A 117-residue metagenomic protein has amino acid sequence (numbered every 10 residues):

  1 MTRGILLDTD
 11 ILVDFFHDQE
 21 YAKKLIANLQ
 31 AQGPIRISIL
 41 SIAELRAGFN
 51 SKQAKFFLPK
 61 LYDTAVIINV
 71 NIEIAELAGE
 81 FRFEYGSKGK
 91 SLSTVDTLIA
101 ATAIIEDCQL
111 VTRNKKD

Functional and structural regions predicted by a protein language model:
M1-I37, A47-D63: Short, well-structured N-terminal submotif of metal-dependent ribonuclease cores
R3, V66-K116: Active-site neighborhoods of divalent-metal-dependent phosphate/nucleic-acid chemistry enzymes
D8-D10, E44, D96, N114-D117: Acidic active-site catalytic centers that drive phospho-/nucleotidyl reactions and related ester hydrolyses
D8-T9, L45, A78, A103: Generic structural signal for small/hydrophobic residues in well-ordered secondary structure, especially within
L12-V13, I42-L45, A75: A generic structural signal for short hydrophobic patches within well-formed alpha-helices
K23, P59, L92-S93, D117: Short amphipathic alpha-helical leader/targeting segments
L40-S41, R82: Short, histidine-centered active-site or binding-site loop motifs used for metal coordination, general acid-base
